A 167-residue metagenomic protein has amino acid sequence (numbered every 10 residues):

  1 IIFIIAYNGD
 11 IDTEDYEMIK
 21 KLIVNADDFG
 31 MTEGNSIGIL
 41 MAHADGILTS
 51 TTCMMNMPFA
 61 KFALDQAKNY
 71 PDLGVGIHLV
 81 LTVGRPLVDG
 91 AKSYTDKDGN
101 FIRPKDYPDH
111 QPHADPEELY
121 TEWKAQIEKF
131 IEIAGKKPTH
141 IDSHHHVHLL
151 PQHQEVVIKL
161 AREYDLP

Functional and structural regions predicted by a protein language model:
I1-E17: Short, Lys/Arg-enriched N-terminal segments with co-localized hydrophobic residues within the first ~10-30 amino acids
I19-E33: Boundary/entry segment of secreted carbohydrate-active catalytic domains
K21-I23, L48-S50, D72-G76, P138-H140 (+1 more regions): Structural preference for beta-strand elements that scaffold enzyme active sites
D27-F29, M54-N56, H78-T82, H144-H146: Active-site beta-loop-alpha junctions enriched in small/polar residues
E33-P58: A short alpha/beta connector and helix-capping loop motif
I39-D45, A63-G74, S93-D96, I131-A134: Acidic (Asp/Glu)-rich catalytic clusters
P86-D115: Active-site gating loops and adjacent loop-to-helix segments of metal-dependent hydrolytic enzymes
K124-P167: Catalytic domains of cell-wall/extracellular-matrix polysaccharide-remodeling enzymes, centered on de-N-acetylation
